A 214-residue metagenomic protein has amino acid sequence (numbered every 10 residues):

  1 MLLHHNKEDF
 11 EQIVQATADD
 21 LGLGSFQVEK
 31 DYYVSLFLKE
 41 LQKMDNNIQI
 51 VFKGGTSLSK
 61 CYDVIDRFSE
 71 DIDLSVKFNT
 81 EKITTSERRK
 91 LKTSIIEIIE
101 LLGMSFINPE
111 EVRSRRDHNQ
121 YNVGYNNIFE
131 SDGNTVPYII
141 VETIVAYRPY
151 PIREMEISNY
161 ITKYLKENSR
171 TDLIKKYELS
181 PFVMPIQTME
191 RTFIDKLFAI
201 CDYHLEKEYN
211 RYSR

Functional and structural regions predicted by a protein language model:
M1, F26, T56, K60 (+3 more regions): Flexible, active-site-adjacent loop/turn segments at secondary-structure boundaries
M1-L36, K82-T85: N-terminal regions immediately upstream of nucleotidyltransferase
H4-I13, V64-K77, E167-L173, M189-I194: Short, compositionally biased low-complexity segments
D9-Q12, G22, F26-D31, Q49-V51 (+5 more regions): Extended, hydrophobic alpha-helical segments
A16, S35-K39, I96, L101-R214: Catalytic cores of NTP-dependent nucleotidyl/adenyl transfer enzymes across multiple folds
Q42-I72, K77-F78: Active-site nucleotide-donor binding segment shared across nucleotidyl transfer reactions
C61-I65, T85-R89, R153: Short, conserved acidic/polar surface loops in the N-terminal third of protein domains
L74-I107: A generic, well-ordered mixed alpha/beta core segment in the N-terminal half of proteins
